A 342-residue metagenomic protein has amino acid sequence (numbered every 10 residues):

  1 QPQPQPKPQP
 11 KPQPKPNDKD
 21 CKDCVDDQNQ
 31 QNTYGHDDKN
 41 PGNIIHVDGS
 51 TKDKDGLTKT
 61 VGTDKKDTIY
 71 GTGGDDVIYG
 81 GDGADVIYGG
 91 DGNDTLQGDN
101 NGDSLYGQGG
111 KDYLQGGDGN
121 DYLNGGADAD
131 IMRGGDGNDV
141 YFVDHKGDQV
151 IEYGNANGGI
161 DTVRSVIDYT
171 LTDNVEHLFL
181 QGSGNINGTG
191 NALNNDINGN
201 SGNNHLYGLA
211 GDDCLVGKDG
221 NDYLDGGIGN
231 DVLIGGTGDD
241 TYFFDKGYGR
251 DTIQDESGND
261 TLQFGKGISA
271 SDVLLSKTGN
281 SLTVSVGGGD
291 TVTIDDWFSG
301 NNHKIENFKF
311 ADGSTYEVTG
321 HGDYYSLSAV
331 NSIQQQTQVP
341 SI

Functional and structural regions predicted by a protein language model:
Q1-D18, Q31, S332-Q338: Acidic, proline-/serine-/threonine-rich low-complexity intrinsically disordered repeat tracts
K19-K22, D212: Secreted/extracellular small peptides and ectodomain modules produced from precursors
C21-G83, N185-L206, Q338-S341: N-terminal segments that cap or nucleate solenoid repeat domains
Q30, S281-I342: Low-complexity acidic/polar repeat-biased segments
V61, K66-Y70, D75-T170, T189 (+2 more regions): Acidic, glycine-rich calcium-binding repeat modules characteristic of RTX/beta-roll and related beta-solenoid repeat
